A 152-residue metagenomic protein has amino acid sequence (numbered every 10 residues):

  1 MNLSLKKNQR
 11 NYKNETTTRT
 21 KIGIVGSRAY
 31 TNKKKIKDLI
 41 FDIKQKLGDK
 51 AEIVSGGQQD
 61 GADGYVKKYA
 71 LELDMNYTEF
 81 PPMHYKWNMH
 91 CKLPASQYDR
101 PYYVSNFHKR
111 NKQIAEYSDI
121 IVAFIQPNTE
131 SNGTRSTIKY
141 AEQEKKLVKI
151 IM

Functional and structural regions predicted by a protein language model:
M1-T16: Charge-dense, intrinsically disordered terminal/linker segments
Y12-T20, R28-M152: Acidic/glycine-enriched connector segments
